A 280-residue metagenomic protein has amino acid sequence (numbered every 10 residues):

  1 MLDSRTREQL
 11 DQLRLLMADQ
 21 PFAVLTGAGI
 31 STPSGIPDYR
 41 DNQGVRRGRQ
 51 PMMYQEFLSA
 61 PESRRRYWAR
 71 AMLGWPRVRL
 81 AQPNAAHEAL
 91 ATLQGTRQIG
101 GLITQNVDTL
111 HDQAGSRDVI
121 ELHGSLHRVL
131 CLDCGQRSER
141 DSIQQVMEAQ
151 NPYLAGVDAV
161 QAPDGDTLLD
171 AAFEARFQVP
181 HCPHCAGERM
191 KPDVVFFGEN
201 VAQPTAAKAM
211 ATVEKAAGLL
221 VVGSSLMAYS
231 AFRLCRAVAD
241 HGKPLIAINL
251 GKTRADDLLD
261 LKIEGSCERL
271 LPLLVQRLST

Functional and structural regions predicted by a protein language model:
M1-T280: Conserved catalytic core of sirtuin-type NAD+-dependent deacylases
